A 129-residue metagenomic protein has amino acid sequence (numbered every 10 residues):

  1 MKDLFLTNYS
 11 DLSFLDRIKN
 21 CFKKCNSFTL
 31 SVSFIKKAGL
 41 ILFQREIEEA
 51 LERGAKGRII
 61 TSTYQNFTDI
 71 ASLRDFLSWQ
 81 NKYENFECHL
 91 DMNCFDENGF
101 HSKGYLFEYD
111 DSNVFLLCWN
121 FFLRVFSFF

Functional and structural regions predicted by a protein language model:
M1-F129: PLD/PLD-like phosphodiesterase catalytic module centered on the HKD motif
